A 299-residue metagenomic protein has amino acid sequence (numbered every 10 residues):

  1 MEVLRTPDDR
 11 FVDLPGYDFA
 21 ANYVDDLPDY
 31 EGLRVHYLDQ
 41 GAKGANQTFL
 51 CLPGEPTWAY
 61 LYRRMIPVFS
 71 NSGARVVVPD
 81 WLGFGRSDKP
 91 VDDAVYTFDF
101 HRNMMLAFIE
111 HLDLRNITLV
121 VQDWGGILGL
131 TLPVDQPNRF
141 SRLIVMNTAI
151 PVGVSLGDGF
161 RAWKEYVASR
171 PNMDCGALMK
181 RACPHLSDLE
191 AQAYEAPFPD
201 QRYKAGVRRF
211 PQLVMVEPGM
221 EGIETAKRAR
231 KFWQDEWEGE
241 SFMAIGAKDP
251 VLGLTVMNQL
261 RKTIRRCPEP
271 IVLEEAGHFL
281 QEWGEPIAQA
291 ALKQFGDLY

Functional and structural regions predicted by a protein language model:
V24, K204-K262: Conserved serine/cysteine hydrolase catalytic core
Y30-Q40: A short loop-to-beta-strand scaffold at the N-terminal edge of the catalytic core in hydrolase folds
L38-D88, L280: Conserved HGGG/HGGXW glycine-rich cap/lid loop of the alpha/beta-hydrolase fold
L50-G54, Q122, I245: The conserved beta1-alpha1 loop
D99-I117: Conserved acidic catalytic loop of the alpha/beta-hydrolase fold
R115-V154: Conserved hydrolase catalytic core segment
V152-F210: Helix-rich cap/lid subdomain of alpha/beta-hydrolase
R266-Y299: Catalytic active-site module of serine/aspartate enzymes centered on a nucleophile-bearing elbow/loop
